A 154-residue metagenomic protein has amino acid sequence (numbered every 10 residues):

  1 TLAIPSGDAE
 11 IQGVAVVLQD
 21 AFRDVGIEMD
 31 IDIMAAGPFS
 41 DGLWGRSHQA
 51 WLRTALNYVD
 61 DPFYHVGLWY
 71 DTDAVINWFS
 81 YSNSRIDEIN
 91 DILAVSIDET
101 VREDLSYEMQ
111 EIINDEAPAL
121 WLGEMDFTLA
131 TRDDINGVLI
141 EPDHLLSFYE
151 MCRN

Functional and structural regions predicted by a protein language model:
T1-D20, D24, S82-E88, V101 (+3 more regions): Append "and occasionally in soluble cytosolic enzymes with long acidic Gly/Pro-rich linkers
T1-S6, A50-A55, I97-D133: Bilobed periplasmic-binding protein-like "clamshell/Venus-flytrap" ligand-binding domains
L2, A21-D73, L105-S106: Periplasmic binding protein-like
S6-V14, I31, A35, T54 (+3 more regions): Extracytoplasmic/periplasmic, Sec-exported soluble proteins
E10-G13, D41-G42, D60-F63, T131-D133: Extracytoplasmic/secreted cell-surface and envelope-processing proteins
Q19-A21, S47, I89-D91, S106 (+1 more regions): A generic short-segment signal for beta-strand/edge and adjacent turn/coil regions
G42-S47, G67-V95, E124-N154: Short, solvent-exposed loop/beta-turn-alpha elements that line the ligand-binding surface or hinge of extracytoplasmic
Q49-Y64, N83-L93, E103-Q110, Y149-E150: A broadly tuned preference for mixed-charge, low-complexity surface segments
